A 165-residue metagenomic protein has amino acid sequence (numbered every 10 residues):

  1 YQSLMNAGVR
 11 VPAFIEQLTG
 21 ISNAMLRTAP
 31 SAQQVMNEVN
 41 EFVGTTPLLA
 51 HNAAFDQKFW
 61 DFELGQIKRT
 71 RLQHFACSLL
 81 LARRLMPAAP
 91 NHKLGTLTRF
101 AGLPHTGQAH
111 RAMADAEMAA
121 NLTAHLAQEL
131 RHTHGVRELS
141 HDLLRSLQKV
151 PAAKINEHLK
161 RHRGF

Functional and structural regions predicted by a protein language model:
Y1-Q73, P87-A88, H92-H110: Conserved non-catalytic scaffold segment of RNase H-like nuclease domains
E16, N40, L79, R83 (+3 more regions): Generic detector of well-ordered alpha-helical segments enriched in charged/polar residues, highlighting helical
V35, E117-M118: Short Asp/Glu-rich motifs
T70-A82: Conserved beta-strand -> loop -> alpha-helix junction used to position metal-binding or nucleic-acid-contacting
L81, L97, M118, L122-H125: Generic recognition of well-ordered alpha-helical segments
R84-P87, P151: Amphipathic repeat-derived elements
A114: Acidic donor-binding loop at a coil-to-helix junction in glycosyltransferase catalytic cores that engages
A120-F165: Acidic two-metal-ion nuclease catalytic site recognized across multiple nuclease folds, prominently DnaQ/RNase D-T
